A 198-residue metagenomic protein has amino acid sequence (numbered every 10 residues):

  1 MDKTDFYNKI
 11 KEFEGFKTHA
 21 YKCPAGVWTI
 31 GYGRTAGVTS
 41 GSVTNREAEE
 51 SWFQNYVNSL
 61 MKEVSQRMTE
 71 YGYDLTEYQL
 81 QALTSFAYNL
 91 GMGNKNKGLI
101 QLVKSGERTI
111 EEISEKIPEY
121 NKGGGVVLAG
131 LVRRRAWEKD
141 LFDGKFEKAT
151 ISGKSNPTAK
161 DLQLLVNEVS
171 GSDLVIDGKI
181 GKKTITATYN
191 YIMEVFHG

Functional and structural regions predicted by a protein language model:
M1-H19, A25-V27, R34, V38 (+7 more regions): Long, amphipathic alpha-helical surface segments
T29-G31, A82-A87, E112-I113: Structural recognition of the beta-strand scaffold that forms the well-ordered cores of secreted hydrolase catalytic
N55, S59-N96: Active-site nucleophile-His-acid catalytic modules used for acyl/amide transfer and hydrolysis across diverse enzymes
D173: Catalytic phosphate/metal-binding cores of nucleic-acid and nucleotide-processing enzymes, i.e., regions that mediate
I176: Regulatory/sensor and coupling segments of signal-transduction and defense proteins
E194-G198: Intrinsically disordered, low-complexity Ser/Thr-rich linker and spacer segments in cell-wall-related proteins
